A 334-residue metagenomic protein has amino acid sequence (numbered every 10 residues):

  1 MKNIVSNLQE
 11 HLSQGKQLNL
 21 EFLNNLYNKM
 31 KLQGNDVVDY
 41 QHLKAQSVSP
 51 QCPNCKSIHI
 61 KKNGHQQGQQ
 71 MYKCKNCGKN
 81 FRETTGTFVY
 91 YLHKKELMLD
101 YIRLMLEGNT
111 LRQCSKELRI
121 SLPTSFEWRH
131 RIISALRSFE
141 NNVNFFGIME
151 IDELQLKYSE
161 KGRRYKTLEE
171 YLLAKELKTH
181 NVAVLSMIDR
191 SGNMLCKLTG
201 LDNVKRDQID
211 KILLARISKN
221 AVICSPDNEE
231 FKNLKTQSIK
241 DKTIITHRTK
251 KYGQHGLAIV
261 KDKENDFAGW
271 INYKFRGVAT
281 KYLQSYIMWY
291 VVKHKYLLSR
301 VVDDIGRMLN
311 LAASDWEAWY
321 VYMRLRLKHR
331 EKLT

Functional and structural regions predicted by a protein language model:
M1-T334: Residue-level recognition of single "structural anchor" positions that define or cap local secondary structure
